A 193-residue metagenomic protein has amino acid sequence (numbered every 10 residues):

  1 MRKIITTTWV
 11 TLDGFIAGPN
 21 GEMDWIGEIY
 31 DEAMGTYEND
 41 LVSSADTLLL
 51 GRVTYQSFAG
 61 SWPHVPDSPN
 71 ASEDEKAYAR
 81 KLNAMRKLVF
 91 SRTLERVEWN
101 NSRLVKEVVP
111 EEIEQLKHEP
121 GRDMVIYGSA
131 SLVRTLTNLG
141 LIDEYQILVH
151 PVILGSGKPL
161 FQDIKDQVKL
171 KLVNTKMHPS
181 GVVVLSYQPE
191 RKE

Functional and structural regions predicted by a protein language model:
M1-E193: Enzymes that bind and transform nitrogen-containing heteroaromatic metabolites
